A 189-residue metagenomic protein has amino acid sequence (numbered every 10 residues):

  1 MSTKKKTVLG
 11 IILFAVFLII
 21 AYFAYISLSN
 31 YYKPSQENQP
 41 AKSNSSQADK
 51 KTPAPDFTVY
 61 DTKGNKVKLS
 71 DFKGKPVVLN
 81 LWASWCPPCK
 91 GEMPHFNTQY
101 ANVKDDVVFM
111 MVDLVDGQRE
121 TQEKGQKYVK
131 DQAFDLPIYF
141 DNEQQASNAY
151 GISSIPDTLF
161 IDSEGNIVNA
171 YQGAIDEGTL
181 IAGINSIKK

Functional and structural regions predicted by a protein language model:
M1-P53, K189: N-terminal targeting signals for export/organelle localization
D56-V77, A101: A short beta-strand-turn-helix
K73, L81-T98: Conserved redox-active cysteine motifs that mediate thiol-disulfide chemistry, especially di-cysteine Cys-X(1-2)-Cys
K73-K75, D105, F134-D135, I152: Active-site acidic short loop of glycosyltransferases
K75-P76, M93-D113, K130, E177 (+2 more regions): Conserved helix-turn-beta segment immediately C-terminal to the redox Cys motif in thioredoxin-like folds
V107-E120, D135-E143: Thiol-based oxidoreductase modules, predominantly thioredoxin-like and allied folds used for disulfide exchange
Q126-E164: Short, internal strand/loop/helix patches that form the active-site neighborhood or redox-interaction surface
F160-K189: Thiol-/selenol-based redox modules, centered on thioredoxin-like and closely related oxidoreductase domains
